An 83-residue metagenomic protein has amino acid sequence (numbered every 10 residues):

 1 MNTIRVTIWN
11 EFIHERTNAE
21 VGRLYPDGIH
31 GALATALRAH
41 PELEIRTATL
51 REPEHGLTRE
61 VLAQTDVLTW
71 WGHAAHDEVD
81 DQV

Functional and structural regions predicted by a protein language model:
M1-T3, L62-A63: Glycine-rich phosphate/diphosphate-binding loops that line cofactor/substrate pockets in enzymes
N2-R16: Short beta-strand segments enriched in small/hydrophobic residues
W9, G22, V67-L68: Generic intrinsically disordered, low-complexity segments enriched for polar/acidic and small residues
E15-D27: Short, flexible/disordered intra-domain loops and linkers
P26-V83: Helical hinge/lid and interdomain linker segments adjacent to catalytic or ligand-binding clefts that mediate domain
